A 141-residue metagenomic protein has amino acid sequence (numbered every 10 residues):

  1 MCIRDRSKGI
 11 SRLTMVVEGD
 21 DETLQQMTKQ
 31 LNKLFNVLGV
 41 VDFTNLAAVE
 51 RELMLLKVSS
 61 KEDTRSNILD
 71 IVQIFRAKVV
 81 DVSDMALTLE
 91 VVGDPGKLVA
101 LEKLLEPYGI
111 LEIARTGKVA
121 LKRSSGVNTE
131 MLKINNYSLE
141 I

Functional and structural regions predicted by a protein language model:
M1-C2: Short, small-residue-biased leader/transition segments that mark boundaries at the very start of proteins
S7-R12, E50-E52: A short, glycine/Asx- and small/polar-enriched loop/turn that sits immediately N-terminal to a beta-strand
G9-E18, A86-V91: A generic structural motif
G19-S59: Helix-adjacent hinge/juxtasegments
M27-Q30, L34, N67, I71 (+2 more regions): Generic non-transmembrane alpha-helical segments
F35-A47, A77-D84, G109-R123: Conserved short beta-strand edge segments in small beta-sheet-based binding/regulatory domains
V49-I71, V92-P107, R123-I141: Short, low-order "capping/linker" segments at domain edges
N67-E90: Strongly charged, low-complexity linkers/loops
